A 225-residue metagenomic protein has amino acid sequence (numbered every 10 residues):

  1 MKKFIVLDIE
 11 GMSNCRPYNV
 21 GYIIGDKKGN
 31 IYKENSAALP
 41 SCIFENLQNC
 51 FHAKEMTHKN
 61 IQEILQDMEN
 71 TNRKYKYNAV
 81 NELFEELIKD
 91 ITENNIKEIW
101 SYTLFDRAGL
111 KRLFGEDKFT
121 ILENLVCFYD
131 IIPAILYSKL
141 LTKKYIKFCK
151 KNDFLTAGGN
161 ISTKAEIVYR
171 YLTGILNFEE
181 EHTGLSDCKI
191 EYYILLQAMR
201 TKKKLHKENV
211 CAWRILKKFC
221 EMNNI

Functional and structural regions predicted by a protein language model:
K2-I5, I9-L113: Conserved non-catalytic scaffold segment of RNase H-like nuclease domains
G11-S13, P133, I190: Short, glycine/acidic-enriched loop or turn micro-motifs at the edges of active sites
C15, Y137, I194: Active-site-proximal flexible loops/turns
A37-P40, L122-L140: A short, structured active-site edge motif that brings together acidic residues
C42-L65, P133-C188: Active-site-proximal helix-loop-helix substrate-binding element of RNase H-like nuclease domains
K97-L104, G109, K151-I225: Acidic, Mg2+-coordinating catalytic module of metal-dependent nucleases/exonucleases that use a two-metal-ion mechanism
F105-Y129: Substrate-recognition/cap helix-loop segment adjacent to the acidic, metal-dependent catalytic center of Asp-based
